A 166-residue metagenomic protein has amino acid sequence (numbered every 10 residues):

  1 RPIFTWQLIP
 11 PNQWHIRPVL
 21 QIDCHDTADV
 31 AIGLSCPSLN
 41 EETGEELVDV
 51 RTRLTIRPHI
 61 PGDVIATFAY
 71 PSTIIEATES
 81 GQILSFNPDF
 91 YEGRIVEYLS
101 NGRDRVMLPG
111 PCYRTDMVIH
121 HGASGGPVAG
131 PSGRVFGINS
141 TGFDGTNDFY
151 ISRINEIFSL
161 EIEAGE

Functional and structural regions predicted by a protein language model:
R1-S100, P131: Serine endopeptidase catalytic core focused on the charge-relay Asp
E41-D49, T78-G165: Active-site region of chymotrypsin-like
